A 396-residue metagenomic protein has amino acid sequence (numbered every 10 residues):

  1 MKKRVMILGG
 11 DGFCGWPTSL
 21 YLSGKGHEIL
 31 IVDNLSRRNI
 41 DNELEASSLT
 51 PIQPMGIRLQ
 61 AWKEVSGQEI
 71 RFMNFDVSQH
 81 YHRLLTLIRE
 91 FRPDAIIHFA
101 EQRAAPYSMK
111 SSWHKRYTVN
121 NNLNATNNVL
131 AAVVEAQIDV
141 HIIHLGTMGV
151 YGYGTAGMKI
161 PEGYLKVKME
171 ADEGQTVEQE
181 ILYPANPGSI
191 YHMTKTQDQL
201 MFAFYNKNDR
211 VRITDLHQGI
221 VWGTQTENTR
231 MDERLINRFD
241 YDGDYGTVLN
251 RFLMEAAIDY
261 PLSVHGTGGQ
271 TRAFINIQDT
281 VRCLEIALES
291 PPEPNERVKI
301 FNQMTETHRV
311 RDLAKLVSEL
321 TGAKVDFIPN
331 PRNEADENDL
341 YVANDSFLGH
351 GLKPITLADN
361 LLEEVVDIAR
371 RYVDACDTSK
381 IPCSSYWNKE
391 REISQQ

Functional and structural regions predicted by a protein language model:
M1-T224, Y386: N-terminal Rossmann-like NAD(P)+-binding domain of SDR-like oxidoreductases, especially those catalyzing
L8, V119-L123, Y191, D242-G246 (+4 more regions): Short, solvent-exposed loop/helix junctions and linker helices that flank or host conserved functional motifs
G24, A256-Q396: C-terminal substrate-binding subdomain of Rossmann-fold SDR/epimerase-dehydratase oxidoreductases
F75-D76, I88, T118, N237-D244 (+4 more regions): Pocket-edge positions in alpha/beta enzyme catalytic cores
T126, L130, F202, L249 (+3 more regions): Short-chain dehydrogenase/reductase
T196, N208-V211, G223-N250, I258-Y260 (+4 more regions): Glycine/proline-rich active-site loop of Rossmann-fold NAD(P)-dependent oxidoreductases
Q197, M201, Y205, F252 (+2 more regions): Hydrophobic alpha-helix immediately C-terminal to the catalytic Tyr-X-X-X-Lys motif of short-chain
